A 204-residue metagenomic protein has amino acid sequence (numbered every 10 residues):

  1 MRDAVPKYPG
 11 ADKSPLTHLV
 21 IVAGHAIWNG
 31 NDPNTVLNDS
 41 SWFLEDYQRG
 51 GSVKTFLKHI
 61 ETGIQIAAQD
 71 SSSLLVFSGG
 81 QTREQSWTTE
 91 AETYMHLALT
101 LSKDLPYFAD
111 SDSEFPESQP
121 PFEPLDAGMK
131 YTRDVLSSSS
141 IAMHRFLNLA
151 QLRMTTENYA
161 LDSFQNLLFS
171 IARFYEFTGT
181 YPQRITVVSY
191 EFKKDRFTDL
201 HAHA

Functional and structural regions predicted by a protein language model:
M1-L161, L168: N-terminal beta-strand-loop-alpha-helix module at the start of alpha/beta ligand-binding or catalytic domains
L168-A204: Active-site/pore-lining binding-face segments in mid-to-C-terminal subdomains
